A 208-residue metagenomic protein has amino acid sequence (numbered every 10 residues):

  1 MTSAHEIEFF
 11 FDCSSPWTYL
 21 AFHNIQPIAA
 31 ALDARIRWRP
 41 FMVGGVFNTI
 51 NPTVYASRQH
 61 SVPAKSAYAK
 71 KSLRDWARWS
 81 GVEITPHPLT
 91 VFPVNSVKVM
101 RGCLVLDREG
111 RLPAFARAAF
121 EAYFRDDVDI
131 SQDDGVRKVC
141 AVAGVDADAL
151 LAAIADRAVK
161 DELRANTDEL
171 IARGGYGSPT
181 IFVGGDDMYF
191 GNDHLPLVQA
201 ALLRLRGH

Functional and structural regions predicted by a protein language model:
S3-A34, R39, A118-H208: C-terminal cap of thioredoxin/glutaredoxin-like
L20-Y123, A201: Structural alpha/beta surface segment adjacent to cysteine/selenocysteine redox centers across thiol/disulfide enzymes
